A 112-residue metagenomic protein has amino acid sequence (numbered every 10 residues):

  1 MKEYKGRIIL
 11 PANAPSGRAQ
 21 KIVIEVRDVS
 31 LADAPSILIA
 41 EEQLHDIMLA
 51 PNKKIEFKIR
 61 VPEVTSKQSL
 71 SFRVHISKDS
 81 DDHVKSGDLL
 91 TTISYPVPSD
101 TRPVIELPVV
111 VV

Functional and structural regions predicted by a protein language model:
Y4-P11: A short, amphipathic beta-strand motif
A12-A19, V64-K67: A short beta-turn/strand-edge loop motif at beta-sheet boundaries
P15-I24, A32-D33: Short, ordered, surface-exposed loop/turn motifs in non-cytosolic proteins
V23-R27, S71-H75: Beta-strand signatures of extracellular beta-sandwich domains
A34-E41, S86-L90: Local beta-strand/beta-hairpin segments that build beta-sheet-rich folds
A40-E63: A beta-strand/beta-hairpin structural motif
H75-L90: Short acidic/polar inter-strand loop motif in beta-rich domains
Y95-V112: Extracellular beta-sheet/turn segments enriched in Thr/Pro/Gly and aliphatic residues
